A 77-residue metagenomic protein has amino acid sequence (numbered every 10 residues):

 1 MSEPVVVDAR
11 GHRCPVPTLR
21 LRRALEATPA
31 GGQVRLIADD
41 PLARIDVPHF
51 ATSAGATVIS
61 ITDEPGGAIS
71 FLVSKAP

Functional and structural regions predicted by a protein language model:
M1-P4: Short, basic/glycine-rich phosphate-binding loops at helix/coil junctions that contact nucleotide phosphates
V7-D63: Amphipathic, hydrophobic secondary-structure cores in small proteins
P65-A68: Short acidic/glycine-enriched loop/turn segments that link adjacent beta-strands
S70-P77: Core SAM-dependent methyltransferase catalytic element
